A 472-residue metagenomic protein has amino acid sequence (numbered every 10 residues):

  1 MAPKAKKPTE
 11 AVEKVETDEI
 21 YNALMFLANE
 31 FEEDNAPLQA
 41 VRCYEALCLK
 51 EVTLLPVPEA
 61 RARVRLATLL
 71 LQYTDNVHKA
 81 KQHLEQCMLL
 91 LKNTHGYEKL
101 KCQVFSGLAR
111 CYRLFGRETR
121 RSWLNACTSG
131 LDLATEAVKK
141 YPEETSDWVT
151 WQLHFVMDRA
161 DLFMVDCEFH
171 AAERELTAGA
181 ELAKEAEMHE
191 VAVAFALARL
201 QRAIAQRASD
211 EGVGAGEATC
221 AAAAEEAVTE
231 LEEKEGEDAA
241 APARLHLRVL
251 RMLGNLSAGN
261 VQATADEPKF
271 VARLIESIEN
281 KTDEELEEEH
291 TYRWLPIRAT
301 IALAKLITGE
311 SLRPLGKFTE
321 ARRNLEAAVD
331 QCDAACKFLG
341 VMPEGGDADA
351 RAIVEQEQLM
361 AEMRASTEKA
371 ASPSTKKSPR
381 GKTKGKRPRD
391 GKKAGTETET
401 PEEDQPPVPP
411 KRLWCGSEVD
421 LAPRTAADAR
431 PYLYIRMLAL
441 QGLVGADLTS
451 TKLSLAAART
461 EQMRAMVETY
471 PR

Functional and structural regions predicted by a protein language model:
M1-R472: Intrinsically disordered, low-complexity regions
